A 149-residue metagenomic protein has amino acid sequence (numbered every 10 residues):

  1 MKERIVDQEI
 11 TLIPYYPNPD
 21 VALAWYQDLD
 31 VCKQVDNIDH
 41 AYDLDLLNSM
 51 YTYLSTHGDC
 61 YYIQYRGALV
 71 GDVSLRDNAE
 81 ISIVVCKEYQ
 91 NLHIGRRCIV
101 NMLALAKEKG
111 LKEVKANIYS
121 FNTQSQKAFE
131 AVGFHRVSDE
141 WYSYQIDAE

Functional and structural regions predicted by a protein language model:
M1-T52: A short, well-structured alpha-helix characteristic of acyl/acetyltransferase catalytic modules
V31-Q34, Y119, Y142: Catalytic phosphate/metal-binding cores of nucleic-acid and nucleotide-processing enzymes, i.e., regions that mediate
N37-E88: Acetyl-CoA-dependent GNAT
N91-A106, K127-A131: Conserved acetyl-CoA-binding loop-helix of GNAT-fold acetyltransferases
A116-Q126: Conserved beta-strand-loop-alpha-helix junction that forms the acyl-donor binding cleft
N117, E130-A148: Conserved catalytic-core motifs of GNAT/GCN5-like acyltransferases
